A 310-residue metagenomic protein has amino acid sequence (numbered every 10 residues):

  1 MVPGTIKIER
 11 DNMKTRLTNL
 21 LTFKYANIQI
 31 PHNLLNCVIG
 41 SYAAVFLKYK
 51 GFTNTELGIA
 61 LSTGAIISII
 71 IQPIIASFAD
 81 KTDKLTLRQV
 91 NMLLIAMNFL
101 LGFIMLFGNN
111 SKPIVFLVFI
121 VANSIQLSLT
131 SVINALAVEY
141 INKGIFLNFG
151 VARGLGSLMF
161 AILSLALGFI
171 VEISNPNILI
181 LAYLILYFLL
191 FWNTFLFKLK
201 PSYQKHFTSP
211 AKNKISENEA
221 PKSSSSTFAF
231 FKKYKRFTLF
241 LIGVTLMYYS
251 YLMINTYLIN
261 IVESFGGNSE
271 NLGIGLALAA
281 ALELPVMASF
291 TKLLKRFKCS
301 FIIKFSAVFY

Functional and structural regions predicted by a protein language model:
N12-N19, L199-L241: Juxtamembrane intracellular "pre-TM" segments in multi-pass secondary transporters
K14-A65, R236-G275: Helix-loop boundary and gating motifs at the non-cytosolic
I30, K112-T130, T245: Hydrophobic core of transmembrane alpha-helices in multi-pass small-molecule transporters, especially MFS/SLC-type
I59-S77, A277-S289: Central cavity-lining transmembrane alpha-helices of secondary-active solute carriers, predominantly the Major
I71-L85, V171, V286-C299: Helix-to-loop junctions at the C-terminal end of transmembrane segments in multipass secondary transporters
R88-F103, F301-Y310: Structural signature of the two symmetry-related core transmembrane helices
I120-L155: Cytoplasmic helix-loop-helix junction between adjacent transmembrane helices in 12-TM secondary transporters
I178-L196: Symmetry-related core transmembrane helices of the 12-TM Major Facilitator Superfamily/SLC fold
